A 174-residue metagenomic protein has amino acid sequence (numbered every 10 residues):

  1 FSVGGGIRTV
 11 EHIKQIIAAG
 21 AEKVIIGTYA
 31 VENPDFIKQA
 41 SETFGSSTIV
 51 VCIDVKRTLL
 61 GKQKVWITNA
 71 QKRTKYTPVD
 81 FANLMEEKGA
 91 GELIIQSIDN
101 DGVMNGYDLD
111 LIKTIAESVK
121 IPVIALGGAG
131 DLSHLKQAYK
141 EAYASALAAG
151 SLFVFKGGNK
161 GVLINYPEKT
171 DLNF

Functional and structural regions predicted by a protein language model:
F1-S2, I7-K23, D110-L147: Catalytic cores of alpha/beta
F1-S2, K38-D54, M104-D131, T170-F174: Alpha-helix-loop-beta-strand connector modules within alpha/beta enzyme cores
G5-R8, E32, R73-T77, M104-Y107 (+1 more regions): Short secondary-structure boundary/capping elements
I7-T9, A30, V55-R57, D99 (+2 more regions): Active-site-proximal loop/turn and secondary-structure-junction residues that shape catalytic pockets, frequently
I13-K14, F36-K38, L60-V65, M104-Y107 (+2 more regions): Short, well-ordered secondary-structure micro-motifs
A21-I94, D99-N100: Conserved anion-binding
I37-F44, L135-F174: C-terminal helical cap(s) of enzyme catalytic domains, especially alpha/beta-barrels
K75-V79, N105-T114, L163-I164: Charged helix-capping and loop-helix junction motifs
